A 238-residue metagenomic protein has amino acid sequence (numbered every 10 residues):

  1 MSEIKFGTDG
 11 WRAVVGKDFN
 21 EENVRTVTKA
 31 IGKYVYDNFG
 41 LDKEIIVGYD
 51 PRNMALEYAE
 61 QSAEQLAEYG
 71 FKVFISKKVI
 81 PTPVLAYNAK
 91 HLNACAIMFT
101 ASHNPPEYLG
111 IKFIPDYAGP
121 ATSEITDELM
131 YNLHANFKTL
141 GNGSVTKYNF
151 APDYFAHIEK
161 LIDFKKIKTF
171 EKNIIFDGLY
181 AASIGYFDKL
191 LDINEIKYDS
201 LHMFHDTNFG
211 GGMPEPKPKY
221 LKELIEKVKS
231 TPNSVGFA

Functional and structural regions predicted by a protein language model:
M1, F6, G10, P106-L109 (+2 more regions): Residue-level signal for pocket-adjacent positions within structured domains
M1-Y69, S144-I174, A182: An N-terminal, well-structured beta->alpha segment
D9, H103, D177: Conserved acidic catalytic centers in enzymes
G10, V15-F19, N23, V84 (+4 more regions): Solvent-exposed, flexible loop/coil residues
K33, L41-Y108, L190-A238: N-terminal small/polar loop signature for handling phosphorylated ligands or for N-terminal nucleophile
L109-N233: Gly/Ser/Thr-enriched, mixed-charge loops and adjacent short helices that form phosphate/oxyanion-binding elements
